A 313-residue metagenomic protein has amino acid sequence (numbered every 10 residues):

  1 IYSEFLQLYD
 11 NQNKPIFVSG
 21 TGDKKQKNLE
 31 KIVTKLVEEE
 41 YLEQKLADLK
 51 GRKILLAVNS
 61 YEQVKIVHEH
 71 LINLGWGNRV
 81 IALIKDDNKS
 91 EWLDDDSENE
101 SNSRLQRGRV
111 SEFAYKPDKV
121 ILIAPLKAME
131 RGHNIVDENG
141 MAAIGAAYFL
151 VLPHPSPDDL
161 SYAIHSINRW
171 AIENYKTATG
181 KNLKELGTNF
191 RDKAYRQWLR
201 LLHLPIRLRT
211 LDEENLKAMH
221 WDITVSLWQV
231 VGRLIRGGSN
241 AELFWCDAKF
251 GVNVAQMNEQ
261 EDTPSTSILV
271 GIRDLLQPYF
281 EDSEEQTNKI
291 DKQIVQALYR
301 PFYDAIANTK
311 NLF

Functional and structural regions predicted by a protein language model:
I1-F313: ASCE RecA-like P-loop NTPase motor cores that couple ATP hydrolysis to mechanical translocation on nucleic acids
